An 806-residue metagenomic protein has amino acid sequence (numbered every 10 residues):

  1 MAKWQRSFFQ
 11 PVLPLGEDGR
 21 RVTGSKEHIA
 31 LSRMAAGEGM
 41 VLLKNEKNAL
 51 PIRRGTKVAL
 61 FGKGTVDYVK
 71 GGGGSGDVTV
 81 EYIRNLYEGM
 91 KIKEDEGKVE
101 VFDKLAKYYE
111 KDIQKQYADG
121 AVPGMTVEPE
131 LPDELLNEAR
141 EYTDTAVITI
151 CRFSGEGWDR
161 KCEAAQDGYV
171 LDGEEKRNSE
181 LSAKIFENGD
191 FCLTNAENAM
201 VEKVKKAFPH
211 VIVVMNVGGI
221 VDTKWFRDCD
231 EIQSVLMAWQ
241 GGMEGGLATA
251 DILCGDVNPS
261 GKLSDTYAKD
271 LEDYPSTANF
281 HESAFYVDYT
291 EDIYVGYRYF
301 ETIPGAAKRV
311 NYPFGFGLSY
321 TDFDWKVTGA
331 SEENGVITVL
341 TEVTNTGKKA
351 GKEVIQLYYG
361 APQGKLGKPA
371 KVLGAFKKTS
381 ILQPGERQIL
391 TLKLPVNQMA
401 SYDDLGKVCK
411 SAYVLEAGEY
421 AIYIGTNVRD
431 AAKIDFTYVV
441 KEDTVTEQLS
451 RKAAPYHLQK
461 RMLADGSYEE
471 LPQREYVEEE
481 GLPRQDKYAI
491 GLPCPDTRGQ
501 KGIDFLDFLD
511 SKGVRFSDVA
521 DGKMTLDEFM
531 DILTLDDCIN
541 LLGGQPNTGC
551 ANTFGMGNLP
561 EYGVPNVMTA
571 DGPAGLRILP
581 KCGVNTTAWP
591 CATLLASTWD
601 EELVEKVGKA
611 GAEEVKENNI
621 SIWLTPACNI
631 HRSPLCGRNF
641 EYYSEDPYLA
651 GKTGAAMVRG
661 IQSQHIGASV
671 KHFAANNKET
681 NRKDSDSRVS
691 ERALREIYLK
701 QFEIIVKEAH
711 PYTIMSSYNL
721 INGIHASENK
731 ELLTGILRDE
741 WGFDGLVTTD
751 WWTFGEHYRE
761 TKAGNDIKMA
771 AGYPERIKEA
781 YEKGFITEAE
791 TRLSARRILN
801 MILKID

Functional and structural regions predicted by a protein language model:
M1-D430, R451-D806: Glycoside hydrolase catalytic-domain context in secreted enzymes
D430-L449: Short beta-strand elements
